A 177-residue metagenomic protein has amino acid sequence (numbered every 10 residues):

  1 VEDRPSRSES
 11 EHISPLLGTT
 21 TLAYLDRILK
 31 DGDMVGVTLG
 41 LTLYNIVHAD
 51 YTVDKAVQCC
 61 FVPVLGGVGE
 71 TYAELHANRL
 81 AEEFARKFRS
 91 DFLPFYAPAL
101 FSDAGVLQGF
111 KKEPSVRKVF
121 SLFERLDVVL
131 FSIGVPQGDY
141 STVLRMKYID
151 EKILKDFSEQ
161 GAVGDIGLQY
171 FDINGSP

Functional and structural regions predicted by a protein language model:
V1-S102: N-terminal active-site beta-alpha-beta segment that forms phosphate/nucleotide-binding and substrate-recognition loops
G67-P177: Conserved phosphate- and dinucleotide-binding cores of soluble alpha/beta proteins, encompassing both enzyme active
